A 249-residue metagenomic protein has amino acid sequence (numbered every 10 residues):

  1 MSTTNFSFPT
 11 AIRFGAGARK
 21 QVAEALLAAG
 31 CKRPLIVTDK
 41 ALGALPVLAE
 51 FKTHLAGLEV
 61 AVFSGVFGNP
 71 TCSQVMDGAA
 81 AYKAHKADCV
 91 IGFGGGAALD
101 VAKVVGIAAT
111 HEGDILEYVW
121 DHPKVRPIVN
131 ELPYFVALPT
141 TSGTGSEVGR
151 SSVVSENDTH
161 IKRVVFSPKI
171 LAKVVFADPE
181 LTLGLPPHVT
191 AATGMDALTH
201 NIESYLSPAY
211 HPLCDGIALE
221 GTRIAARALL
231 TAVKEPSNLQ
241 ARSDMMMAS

Functional and structural regions predicted by a protein language model:
M1-C89: ATP/NTP phosphate-donor binding region
F14, V62-S64, I91, A137-L138 (+3 more regions): General beta-strand structural signal in soluble alpha/beta enzymes
K20, A97-L99, S142-T144, L183 (+1 more regions): Glycine-rich nucleotide phosphate-binding loop and flanking beta-alpha elements of Rossmann-like dinucleotide-binding
K40-A41, T141, E180: Anionic group-transfer/hydrolysis microenvironments
S73-A177: Glycine/threonine-rich beta-strand-loop-alpha-helix active-site module that forms ligand/phosphate-binding
S151-S249: Carboxylate- and glycine-rich phosphate/diphosphate-binding segment that chelates Mg2+/Mn2+
